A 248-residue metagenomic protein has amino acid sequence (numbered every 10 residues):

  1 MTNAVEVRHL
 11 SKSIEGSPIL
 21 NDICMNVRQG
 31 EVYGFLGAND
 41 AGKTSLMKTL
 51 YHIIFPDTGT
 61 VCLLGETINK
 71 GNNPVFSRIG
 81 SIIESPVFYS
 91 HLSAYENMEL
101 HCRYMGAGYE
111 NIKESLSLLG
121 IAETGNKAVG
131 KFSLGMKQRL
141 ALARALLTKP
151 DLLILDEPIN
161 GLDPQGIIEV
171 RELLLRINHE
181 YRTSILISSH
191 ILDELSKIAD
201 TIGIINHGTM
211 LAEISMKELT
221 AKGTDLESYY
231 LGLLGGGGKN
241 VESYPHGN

Functional and structural regions predicted by a protein language model:
Y51: Helix-to-loop junction immediately C-terminal to a conserved catalytic motif
G59-K70, P74-V75: Conserved ABC transporter NBD signature motif
E99, R103, Y109-G125: Conserved ABC ATPase "signature" region
L153-E157: Catalytic Walker B motif of ABC-type/P-loop ATPase nucleotide-binding domains
I168-E180: Helical segment within the ABC ATPase nucleotide-binding domain
